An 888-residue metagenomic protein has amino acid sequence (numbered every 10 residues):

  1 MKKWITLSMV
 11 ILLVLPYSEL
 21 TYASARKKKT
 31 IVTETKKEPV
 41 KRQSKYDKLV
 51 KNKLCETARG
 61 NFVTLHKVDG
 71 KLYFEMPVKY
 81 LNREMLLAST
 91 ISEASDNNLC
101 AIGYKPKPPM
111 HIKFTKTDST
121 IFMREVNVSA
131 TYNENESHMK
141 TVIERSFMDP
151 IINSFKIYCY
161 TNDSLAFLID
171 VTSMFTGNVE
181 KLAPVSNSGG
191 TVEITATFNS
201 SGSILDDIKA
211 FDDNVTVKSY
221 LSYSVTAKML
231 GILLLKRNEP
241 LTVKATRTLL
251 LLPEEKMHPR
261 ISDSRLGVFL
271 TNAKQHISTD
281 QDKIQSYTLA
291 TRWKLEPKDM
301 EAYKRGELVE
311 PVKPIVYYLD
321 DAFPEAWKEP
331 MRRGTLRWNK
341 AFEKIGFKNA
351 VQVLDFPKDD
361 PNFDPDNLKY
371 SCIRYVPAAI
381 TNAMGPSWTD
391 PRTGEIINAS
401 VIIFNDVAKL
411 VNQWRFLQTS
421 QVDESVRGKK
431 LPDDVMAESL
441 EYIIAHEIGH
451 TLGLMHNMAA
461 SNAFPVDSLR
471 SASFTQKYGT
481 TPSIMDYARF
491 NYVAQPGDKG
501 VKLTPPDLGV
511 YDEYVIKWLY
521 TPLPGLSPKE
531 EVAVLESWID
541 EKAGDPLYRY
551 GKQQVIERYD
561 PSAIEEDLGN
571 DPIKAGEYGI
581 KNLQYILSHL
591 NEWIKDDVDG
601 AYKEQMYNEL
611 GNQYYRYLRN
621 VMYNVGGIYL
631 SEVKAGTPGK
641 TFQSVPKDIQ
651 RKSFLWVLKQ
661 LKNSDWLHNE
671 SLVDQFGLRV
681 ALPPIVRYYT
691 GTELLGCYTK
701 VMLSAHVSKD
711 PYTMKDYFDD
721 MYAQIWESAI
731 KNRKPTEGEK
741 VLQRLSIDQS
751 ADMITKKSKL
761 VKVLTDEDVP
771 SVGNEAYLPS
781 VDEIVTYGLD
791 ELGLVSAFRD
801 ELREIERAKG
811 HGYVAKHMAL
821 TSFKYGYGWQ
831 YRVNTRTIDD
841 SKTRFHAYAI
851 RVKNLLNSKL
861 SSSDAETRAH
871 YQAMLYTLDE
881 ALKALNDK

Functional and structural regions predicted by a protein language model:
M1-R26: Bacterial Sec-dependent N-terminal signal peptides
K27-F323, A341, I345, F356-L410 (+4 more regions): Auxiliary tRNA-acceptor-end handling modules of aminoacyl-tRNA synthetases
T35, S44, D355-V376, E438-Q495: The catalytic-center signature of Zn2+-dependent metalloproteases
E329-L336, K340, E438, Y442 (+2 more regions): Solvent-exposed, polar/charged alpha-helical surfaces in well-ordered, non-transmembrane soluble domains, broadly
L336-F347, G449-H450, L454, F490 (+1 more regions): Sec-exported extracytoplasmic/periplasmic mature domains
V351: Conserved structured catalytic cores and adjacent interaction surfaces of nucleotide-binding/hydrolyzing enzymes
T389, E395-I403, E441-L452, A494-Q495 (+2 more regions): Extended catalytic-interface subdomain
S461-K888: Conserved catalytic/binding loops enriched for acidic/polar residues
